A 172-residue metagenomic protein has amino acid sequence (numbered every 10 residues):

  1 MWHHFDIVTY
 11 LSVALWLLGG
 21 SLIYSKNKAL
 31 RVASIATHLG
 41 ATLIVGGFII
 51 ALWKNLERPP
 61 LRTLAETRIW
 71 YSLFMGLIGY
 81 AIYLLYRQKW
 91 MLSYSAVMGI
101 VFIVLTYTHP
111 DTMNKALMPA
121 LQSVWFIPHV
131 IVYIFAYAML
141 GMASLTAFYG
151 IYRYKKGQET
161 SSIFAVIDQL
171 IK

Functional and structural regions predicted by a protein language model:
M1-K172: Polytopic transmembrane helical bundles with strong interfacial aromatic enrichment
